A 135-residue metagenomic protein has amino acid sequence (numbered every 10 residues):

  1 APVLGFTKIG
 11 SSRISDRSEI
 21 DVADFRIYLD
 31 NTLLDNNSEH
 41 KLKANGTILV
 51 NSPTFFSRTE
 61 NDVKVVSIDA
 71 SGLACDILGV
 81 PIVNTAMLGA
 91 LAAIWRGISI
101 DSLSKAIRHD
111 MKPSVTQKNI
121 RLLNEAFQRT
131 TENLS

Functional and structural regions predicted by a protein language model:
A1-S135: Active-site cofactor/cluster-binding pocket
